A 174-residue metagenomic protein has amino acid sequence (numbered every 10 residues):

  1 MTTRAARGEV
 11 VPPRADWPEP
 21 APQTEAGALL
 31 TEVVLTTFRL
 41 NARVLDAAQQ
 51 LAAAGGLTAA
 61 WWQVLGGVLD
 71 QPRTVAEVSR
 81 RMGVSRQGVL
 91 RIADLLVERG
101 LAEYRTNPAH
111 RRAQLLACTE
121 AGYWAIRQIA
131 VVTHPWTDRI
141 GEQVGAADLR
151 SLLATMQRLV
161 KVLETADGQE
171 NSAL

Functional and structural regions predicted by a protein language model:
M1-E25, A147-L174: C-terminal regulatory/oligomerization modules of transcriptional regulators
M1-G55: N-terminal leader segment of winged-helix/HTH proteins
R4, D94-A154: Charged, amphipathic alpha-helical coiled-coil/dimerization segments
L30-A52, I126-V144, L149-L163, D167: Hydrophobic alpha-helical core bundles mediating ligand binding, dimerization, or RNAP-core interactions
V44-G88, R99, N171-L174: N-terminal helix-turn-helix DNA-binding core of bacterial DNA-binding proteins
G67-D70, A76-S79, D94, D148 (+2 more regions): A general secondary-structure boundary signal
